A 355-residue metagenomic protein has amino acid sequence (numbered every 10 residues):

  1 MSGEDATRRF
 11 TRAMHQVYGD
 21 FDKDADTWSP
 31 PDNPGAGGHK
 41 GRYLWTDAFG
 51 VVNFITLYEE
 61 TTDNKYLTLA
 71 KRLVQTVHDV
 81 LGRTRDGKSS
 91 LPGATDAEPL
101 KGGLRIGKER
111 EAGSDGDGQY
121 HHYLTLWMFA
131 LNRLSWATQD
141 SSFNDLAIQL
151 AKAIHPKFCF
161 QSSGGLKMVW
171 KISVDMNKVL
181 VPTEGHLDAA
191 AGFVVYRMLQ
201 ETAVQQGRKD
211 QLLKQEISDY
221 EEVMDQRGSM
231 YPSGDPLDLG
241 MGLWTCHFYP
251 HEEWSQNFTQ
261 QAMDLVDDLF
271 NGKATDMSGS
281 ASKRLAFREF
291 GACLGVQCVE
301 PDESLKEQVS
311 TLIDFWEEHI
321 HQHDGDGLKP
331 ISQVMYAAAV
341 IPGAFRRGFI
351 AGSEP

Functional and structural regions predicted by a protein language model:
M1-F49, T56, N64, T68-E111 (+1 more regions): Low-complexity, Ser/Thr/Pro/Gly-enriched N-terminal "stalk/linker" regions
S2-T7, Y58-L69, S135-L146, M198-I217 (+3 more regions): Structural helix-adjacent loops and short alpha-helical linkers that scaffold large soluble proteins
Y43-T56, Q119-S135, T183-M198, P232-E252 (+2 more regions): Well-ordered alpha-helical segments within folded domains of soluble proteins
L57, A70, V77, T84 (+10 more regions): Alpha-helical solenoid scaffolds that mediate protein-protein interactions, centered on TPR/SEL1-like repeats but also
L67-T68, V74-A137, D145-L187: Extended ligand-binding groove/face enriched in aromatic
M176-V179, V223-P232, G272-D276: Helix-loop junctions that connect tandem helical modules in alpha-solenoid scaffolds
Q211-L265: Long, well-ordered mid-to-C-terminal structural blocks that present hydrophobic/aromatic surfaces
W254-G291: Substrate-recognition/cap regions that form aromatic- and gly/pro-loop-enriched pockets for small-molecule ligands
